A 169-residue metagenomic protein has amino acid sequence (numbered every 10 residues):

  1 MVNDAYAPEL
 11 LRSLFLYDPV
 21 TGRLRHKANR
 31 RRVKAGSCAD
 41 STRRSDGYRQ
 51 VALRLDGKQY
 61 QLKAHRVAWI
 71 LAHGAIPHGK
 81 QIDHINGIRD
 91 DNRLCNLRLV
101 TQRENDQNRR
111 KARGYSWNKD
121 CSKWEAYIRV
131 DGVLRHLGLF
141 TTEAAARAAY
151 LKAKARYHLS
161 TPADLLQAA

Functional and structural regions predicted by a protein language model:
M1-A52, Q59: Short helix-coil boundary/hinge micro-motifs
L14, P19, N29-R30, D56-L134: Short, cationic Gly/His-enriched loop motifs
T42-R49, I70-P77, E143-L151: Short, surface-exposed linear segments at secondary-structure transitions and domain or protein termini
D46-L55, K154-S160: Short, solvent-exposed cationic patches
V51, H65, Y115, A126 (+1 more regions): An aromatic-rich alpha-helical recognition segment common to small helix-rich domains
V100-D106, A155-A169: Extended, polar beta-sheet/loop recognition surfaces of beta-rich domains that mediate binding to diverse ligands
V133-E143: A short, exposed loop/beta-hairpin motif centered on an aromatic-Gly-Thr core
T141-A144, A148, T161-L165: Canonical J-domain
